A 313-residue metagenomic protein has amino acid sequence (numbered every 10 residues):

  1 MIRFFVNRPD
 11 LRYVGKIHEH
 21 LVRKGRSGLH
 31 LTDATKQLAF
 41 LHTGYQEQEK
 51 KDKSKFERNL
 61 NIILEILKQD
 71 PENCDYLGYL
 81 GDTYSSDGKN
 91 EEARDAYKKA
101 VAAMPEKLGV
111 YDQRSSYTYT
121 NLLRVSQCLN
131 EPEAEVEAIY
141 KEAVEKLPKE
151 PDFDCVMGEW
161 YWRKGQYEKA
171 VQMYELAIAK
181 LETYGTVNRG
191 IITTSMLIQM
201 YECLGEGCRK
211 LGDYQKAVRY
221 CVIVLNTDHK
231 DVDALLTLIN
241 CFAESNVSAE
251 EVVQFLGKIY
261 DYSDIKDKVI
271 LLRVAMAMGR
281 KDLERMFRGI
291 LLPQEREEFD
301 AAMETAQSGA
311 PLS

Functional and structural regions predicted by a protein language model:
M1-G88, E92: Catalytic-site signature of metal-activated, phosphate-bearing donor transferases, centered on the GT-A/GT-A-like
I66-Q69, A102-S115, L129, A143 (+2 more regions): Flexible helix-coil transition and linker loops at the boundaries of alpha-helical arrays
Y76, V110-Y111, T118, F153 (+4 more regions): TPR alpha-solenoid repeat register
D87, L129-N130, K164, L211 (+2 more regions): Structural motif corresponding to the intra-repeat A-B loop/turn of tetratricopeptide repeats
R94-A102, P132-V144, K169-L176, Y214-I223 (+3 more regions): Alpha-helical repeat scaffolds
